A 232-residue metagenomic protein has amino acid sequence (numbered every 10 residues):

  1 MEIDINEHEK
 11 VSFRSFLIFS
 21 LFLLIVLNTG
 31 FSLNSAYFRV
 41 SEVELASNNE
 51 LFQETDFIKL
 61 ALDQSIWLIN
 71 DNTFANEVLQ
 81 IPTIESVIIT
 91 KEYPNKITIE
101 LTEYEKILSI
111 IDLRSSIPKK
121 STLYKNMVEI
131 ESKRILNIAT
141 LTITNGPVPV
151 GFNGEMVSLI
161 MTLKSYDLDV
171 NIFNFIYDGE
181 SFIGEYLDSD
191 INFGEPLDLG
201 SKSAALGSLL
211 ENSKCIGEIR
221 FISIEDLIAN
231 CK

Functional and structural regions predicted by a protein language model:
M1-S32, F57-Q64, N72-A75, S86-K232: Charged, solvent-exposed interaction patches on well-folded alpha/beta domains that mediate macromolecular contacts
V26-N48: Aromatic-capped interface at the extracytoplasmic side of an N-terminal signal-anchor transmembrane helix
S41-A61: Short extracytoplasmic/periplasmic juxtamembrane "stem" segments immediately C-terminal to an N-terminal membrane anchor
L68: Short beta-strand-to-loop elements that line the ligand-binding cleft of bilobed periplasmic-binding protein-like
I81: Acidic-histidine catalytic/liganding microenvironments
